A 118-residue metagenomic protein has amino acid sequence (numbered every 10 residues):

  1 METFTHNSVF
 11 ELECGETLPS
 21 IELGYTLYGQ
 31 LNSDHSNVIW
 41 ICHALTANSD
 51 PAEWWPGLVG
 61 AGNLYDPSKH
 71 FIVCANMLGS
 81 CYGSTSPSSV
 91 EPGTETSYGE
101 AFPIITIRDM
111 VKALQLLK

Functional and structural regions predicted by a protein language model:
M1-E2, S88-T94: Short amphipathic alpha-helical segments, especially helix-boundary/capping motifs
M1-V38: Catalytic-loop region of hydrolases
E11-C14, V59-N63, L116-L117: Catalytic micro-motifs at enzyme active sites that drive phosphoryl/nucleotidyl and oxygen chemistry
T26-E91: N-terminal cap/lid subdomain of alpha/beta-hydrolase-fold enzymes
G93-A101, I105-K118: Conserved acidic catalytic loop of the alpha/beta-hydrolase fold
